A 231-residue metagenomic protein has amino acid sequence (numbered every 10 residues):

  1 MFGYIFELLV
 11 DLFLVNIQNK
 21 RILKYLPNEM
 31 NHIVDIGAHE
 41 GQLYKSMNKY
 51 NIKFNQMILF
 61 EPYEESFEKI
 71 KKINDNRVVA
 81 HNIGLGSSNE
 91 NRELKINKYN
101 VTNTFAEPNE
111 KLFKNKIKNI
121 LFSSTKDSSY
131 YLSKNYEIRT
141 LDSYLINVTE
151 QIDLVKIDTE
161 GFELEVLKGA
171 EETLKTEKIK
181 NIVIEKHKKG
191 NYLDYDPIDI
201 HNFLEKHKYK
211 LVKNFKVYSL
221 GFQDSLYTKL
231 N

Functional and structural regions predicted by a protein language model:
M1-N231: Phosphate/nucleotide-binding beta-alpha loop and adjacent structural elements of enzyme active sites
